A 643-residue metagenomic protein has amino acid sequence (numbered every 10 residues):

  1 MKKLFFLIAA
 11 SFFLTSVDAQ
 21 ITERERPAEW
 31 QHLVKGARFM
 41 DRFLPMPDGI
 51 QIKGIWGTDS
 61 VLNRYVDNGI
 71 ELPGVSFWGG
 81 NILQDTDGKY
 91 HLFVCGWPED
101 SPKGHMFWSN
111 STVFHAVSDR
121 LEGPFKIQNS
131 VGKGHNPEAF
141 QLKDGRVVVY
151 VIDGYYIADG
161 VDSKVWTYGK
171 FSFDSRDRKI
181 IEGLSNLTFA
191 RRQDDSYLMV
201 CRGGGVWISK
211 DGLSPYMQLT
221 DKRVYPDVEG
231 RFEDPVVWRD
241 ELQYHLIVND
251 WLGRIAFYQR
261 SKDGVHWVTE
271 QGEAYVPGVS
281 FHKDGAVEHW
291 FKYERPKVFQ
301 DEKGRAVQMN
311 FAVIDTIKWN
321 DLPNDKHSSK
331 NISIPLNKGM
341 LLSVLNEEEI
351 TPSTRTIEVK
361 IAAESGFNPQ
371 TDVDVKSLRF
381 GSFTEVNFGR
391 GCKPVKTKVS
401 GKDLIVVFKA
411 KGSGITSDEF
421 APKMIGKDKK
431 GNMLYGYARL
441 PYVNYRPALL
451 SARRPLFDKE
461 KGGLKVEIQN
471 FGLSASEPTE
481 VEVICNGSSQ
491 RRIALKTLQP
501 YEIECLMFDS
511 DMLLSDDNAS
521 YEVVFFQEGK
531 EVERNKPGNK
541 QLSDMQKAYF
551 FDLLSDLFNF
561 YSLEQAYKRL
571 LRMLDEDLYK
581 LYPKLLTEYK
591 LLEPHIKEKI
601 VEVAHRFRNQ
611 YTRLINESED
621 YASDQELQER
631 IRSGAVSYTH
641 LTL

Functional and structural regions predicted by a protein language model:
L4-F13: Sec-dependent N-terminal signal peptides
Q20-S343: Carbohydrate-active catalytic/glycan-binding domains of CAZyme proteins, especially the secreted or lumenal ectodomains
E349-T354, P455-K461: Short, solvent-exposed loop/linker segments at the N-terminal edge of repeated beta-sheet extracellular domains
I468-G472: Asparagine-centered strand-capping/turn motif at beta-strand->loop junctions
L473-T479: Short acidic/proline- and small/hydrophobic-mixed sequence motifs that coincide with surface turns and coil-to-beta
S488-S515: Intrinsically disordered, low-complexity Pro/Gly/Ser/Thr-rich segments with frequent PxxP/GP/PP motifs and embedded
L513-M545: Terminal connector regions
Y638-L643: Conserved small/polar residues in nucleotide/adenosyl-binding loops
